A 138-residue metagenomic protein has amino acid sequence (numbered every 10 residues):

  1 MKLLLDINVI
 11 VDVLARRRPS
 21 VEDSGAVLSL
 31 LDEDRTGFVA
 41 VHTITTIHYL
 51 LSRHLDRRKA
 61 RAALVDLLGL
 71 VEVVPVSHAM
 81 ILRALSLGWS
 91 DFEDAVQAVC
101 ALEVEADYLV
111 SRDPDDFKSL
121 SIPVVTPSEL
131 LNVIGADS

Functional and structural regions predicted by a protein language model:
M1-V39, S52-A62, S119, L131-S138: Short, well-structured N-terminal submotif of metal-dependent ribonuclease cores
K2, L70, L102-S138: Acidic, PIN/NYN-like endoribonuclease modules and their adjacent C-terminal/linker elements
V9, T43, M80, Q97 (+2 more regions): Alpha-helix capping/helix-boundary segments
E33-D34, L70, L87, L120: Structured helix-beta-strand junction loops
F38, V74, V125: General small-molecule cofactor/ligand-binding pocket signal
R61-V65, I81-L82: Short, well-structured alpha-helical segments
E72-P114: Active-site neighborhoods of divalent-metal-dependent phosphate/nucleic-acid chemistry enzymes
